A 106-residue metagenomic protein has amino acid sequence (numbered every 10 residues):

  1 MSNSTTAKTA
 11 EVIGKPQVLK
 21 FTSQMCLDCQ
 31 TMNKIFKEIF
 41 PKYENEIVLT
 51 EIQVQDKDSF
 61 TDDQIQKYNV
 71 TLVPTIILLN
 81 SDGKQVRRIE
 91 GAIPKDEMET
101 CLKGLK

Functional and structural regions predicted by a protein language model:
M1-G14: N-terminal leader/targeting and pre-domain segments
E11-Q24: Short active-site neighborhood of thiol/selenol oxidoreductases, capturing the structured segment around
F21, C26-Q30, I76: The canonical Cys-X-X-Cys-His
F21, E44-F60: Thiol-based oxidoreductase modules, predominantly thioredoxin-like and allied folds used for disulfide exchange
S23-L27, Q55-K57, Q85, K95: Solvent-exposed loop/turn segments at secondary-structure junctions within structured extracellular/periplasmic domains
Q30-Y43: Typically the conserved alpha-helix immediately C-terminal to a functionally engaged Cys/Sec in thioredoxin-like
Q66-V70: A short glycine-leucine-enriched loop at secondary-structure breakpoints that most characteristically corresponds
L72, I77-K106: Non-catalytic, surface beta->alpha helical segment in thiol-disulfide oxidoreductase systems
